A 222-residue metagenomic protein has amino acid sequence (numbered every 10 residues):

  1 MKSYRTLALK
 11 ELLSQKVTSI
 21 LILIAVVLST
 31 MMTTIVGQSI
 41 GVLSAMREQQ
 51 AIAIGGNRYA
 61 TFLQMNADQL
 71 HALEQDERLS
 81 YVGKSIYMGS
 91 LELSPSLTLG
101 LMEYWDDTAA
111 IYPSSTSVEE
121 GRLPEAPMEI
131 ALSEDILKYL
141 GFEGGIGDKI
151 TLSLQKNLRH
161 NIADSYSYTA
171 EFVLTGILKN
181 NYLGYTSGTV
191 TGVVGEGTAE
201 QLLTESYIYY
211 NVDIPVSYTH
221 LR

Functional and structural regions predicted by a protein language model:
M1-M31: N-terminal Sec/SRP start-transfer signal
S3-L7, Q38, T169: Charged, alpha-helix-enriched surfaces in structured cytosolic catalytic cores of large nucleotide-utilizing machines
A8, L12, M31, I35 (+2 more regions): Juxtamembrane interface helices immediately C-terminal to a transmembrane segment
G41-R222: Basic-flanked hydrophobic alpha-helices used for secretion and membrane insertion
